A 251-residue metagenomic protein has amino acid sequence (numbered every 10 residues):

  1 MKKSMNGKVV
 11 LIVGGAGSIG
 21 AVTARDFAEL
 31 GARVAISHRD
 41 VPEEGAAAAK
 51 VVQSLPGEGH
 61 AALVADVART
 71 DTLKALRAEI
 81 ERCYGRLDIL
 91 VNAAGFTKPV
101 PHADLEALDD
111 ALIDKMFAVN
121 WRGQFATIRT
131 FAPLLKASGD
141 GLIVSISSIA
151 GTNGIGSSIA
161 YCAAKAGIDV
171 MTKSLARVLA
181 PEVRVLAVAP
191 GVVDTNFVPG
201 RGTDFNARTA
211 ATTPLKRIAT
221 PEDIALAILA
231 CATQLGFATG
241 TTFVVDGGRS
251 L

Functional and structural regions predicted by a protein language model:
A16-G17: Conserved glycine-rich cofactor-binding loop
P101-L105, D109-D114, F205, T209: Substrate-binding pocket helix/loop in short-chain dehydrogenase/reductase
F125, T220-V245, S250: C-terminal substrate-recognition "lid" of short-chain dehydrogenase/reductases
I128, A164, T172: Active-site helix of classical SDR
P133, A176-P181: Alpha-helical segment proximal to the catalytic Tyr-Lys
S148: Residue(s) in the substrate-gating loop at a strand-loop-helix junction that position the organic substrate next
A180-R184, A238-G240: Short, small/polar-rich loop/turn modules that mediate ligand/substrate recognition or access, typified
